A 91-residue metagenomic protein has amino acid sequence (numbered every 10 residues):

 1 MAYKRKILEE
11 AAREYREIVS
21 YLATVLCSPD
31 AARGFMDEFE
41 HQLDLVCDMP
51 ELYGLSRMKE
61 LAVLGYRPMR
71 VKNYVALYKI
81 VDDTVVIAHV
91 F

Functional and structural regions predicted by a protein language model:
M1-G65: Basic, Lys/Arg-enriched alpha-helical interface segments
L26, V71-F91: Enriched for short, Lys/Arg-rich terminal
